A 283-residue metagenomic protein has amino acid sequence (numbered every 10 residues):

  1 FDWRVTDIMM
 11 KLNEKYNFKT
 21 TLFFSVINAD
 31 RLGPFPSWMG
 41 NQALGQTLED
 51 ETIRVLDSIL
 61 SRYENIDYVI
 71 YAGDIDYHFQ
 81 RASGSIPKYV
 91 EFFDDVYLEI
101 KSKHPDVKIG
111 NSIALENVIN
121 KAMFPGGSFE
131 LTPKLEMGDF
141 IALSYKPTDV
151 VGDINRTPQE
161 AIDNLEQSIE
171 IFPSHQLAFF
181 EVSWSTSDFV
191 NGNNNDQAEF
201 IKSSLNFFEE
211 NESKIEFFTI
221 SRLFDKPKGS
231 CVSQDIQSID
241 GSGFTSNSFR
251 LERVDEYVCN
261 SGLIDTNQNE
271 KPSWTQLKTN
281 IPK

Functional and structural regions predicted by a protein language model:
F1-V5, A29-D30, Q46-E49, Y77-Q80 (+4 more regions): Acidic-and-aromatic substrate-binding clefts and catalytic sites of carbohydrate-active enzymes
V5-S85, F92, E99, K103-K108 (+2 more regions): Substrate-binding cleft and catalytic face of glycoside hydrolase catalytic domains, especially the flexible beta-alpha
T6-K11, T52-L60, V90-L98, I162-I169 (+3 more regions): Generic structural signal for well-ordered alpha-helices, preferentially at hydrophobic/aromatic core positions
N13, V69, I141, E181 (+3 more regions): Conserved, mostly hydrophobic/aromatic
L22-F24, E64-D67, Y71-G73, N111-L115 (+3 more regions): Aromatic- and acid-rich polysaccharide-binding/catalytic face of secreted or lumenal carbohydrate-active enzymes
N28-L32, R81, N117, L143-V150 (+3 more regions): Active-site clefts of carbohydrate-active enzymes
L48-L60, I119-K134, A198-F207: Short, acidic/polar
F189-D196, E210, K214-I215, T219-K283: Aromatic-rich peripheral "rim/lid" segments of glycoside hydrolase catalytic domains that contact and position glycan
